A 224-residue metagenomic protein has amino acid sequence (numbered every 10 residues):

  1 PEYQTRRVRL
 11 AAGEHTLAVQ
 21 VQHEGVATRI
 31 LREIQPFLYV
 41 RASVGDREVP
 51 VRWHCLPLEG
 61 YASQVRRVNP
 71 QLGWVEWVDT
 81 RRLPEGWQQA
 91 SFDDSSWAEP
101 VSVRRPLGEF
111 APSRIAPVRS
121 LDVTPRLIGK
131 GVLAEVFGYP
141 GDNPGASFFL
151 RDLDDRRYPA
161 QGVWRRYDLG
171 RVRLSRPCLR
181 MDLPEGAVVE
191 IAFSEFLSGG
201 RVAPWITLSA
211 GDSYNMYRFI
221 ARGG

Functional and structural regions predicted by a protein language model:
P1-G224: Extracellular/oxidizing-compartment recognition motifs
